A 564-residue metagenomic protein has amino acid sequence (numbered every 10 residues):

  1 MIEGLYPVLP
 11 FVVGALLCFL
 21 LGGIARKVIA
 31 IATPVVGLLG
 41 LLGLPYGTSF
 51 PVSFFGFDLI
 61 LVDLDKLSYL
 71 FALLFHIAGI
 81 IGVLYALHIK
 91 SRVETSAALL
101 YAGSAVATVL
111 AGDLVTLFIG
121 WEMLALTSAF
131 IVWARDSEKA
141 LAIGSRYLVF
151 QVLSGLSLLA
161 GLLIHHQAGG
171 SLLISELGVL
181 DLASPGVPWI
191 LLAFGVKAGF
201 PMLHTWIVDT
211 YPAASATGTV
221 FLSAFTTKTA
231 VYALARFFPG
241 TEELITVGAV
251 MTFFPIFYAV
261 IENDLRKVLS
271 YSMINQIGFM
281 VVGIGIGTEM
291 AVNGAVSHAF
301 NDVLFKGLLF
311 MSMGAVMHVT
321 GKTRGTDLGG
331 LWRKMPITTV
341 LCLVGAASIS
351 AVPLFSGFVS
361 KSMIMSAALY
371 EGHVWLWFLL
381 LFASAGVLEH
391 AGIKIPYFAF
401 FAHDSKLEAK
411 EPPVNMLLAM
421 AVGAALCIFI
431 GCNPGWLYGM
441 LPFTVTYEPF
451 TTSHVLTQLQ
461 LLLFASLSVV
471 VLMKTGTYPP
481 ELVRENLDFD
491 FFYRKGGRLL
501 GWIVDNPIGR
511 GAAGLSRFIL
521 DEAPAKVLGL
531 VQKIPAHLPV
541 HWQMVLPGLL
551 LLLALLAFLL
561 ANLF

Functional and structural regions predicted by a protein language model:
M1-S96, G170-V179, T205, D488-F491 (+6 more regions): Transmembrane helix-loop-helix hairpins at membrane boundaries of multipass inner-membrane proteins
L16-F19, V83, L467-Y478, A557-N562: Alpha-helical transmembrane segments
F55-F71, V179-V187, A367-L379, P449-V455: Short aromatic-rich membrane-water interface segments that cap or initiate transmembrane helices in multi-pass membrane
F57-L59, T326-D327, H403-K406, K526-P539: Cytosolic juxtamembrane amphipathic/interface segments immediately preceding and feeding into a transmembrane helix
I81-L117, T127-N415, C432: Hydrophobic transmembrane alpha-helices and their helix-loop junctions in integral membrane proteins
S348-M363, A424-V445, G514-V527, L555-N562: Alpha-helical transmembrane segments and their membrane-interface junctions in multi-pass membrane proteins
K410-S466: Hard-cation-handling environments
F443-V455, T477-F564: Aromatic-capped, Gly/Pro-kinked transmembrane alpha-helices
